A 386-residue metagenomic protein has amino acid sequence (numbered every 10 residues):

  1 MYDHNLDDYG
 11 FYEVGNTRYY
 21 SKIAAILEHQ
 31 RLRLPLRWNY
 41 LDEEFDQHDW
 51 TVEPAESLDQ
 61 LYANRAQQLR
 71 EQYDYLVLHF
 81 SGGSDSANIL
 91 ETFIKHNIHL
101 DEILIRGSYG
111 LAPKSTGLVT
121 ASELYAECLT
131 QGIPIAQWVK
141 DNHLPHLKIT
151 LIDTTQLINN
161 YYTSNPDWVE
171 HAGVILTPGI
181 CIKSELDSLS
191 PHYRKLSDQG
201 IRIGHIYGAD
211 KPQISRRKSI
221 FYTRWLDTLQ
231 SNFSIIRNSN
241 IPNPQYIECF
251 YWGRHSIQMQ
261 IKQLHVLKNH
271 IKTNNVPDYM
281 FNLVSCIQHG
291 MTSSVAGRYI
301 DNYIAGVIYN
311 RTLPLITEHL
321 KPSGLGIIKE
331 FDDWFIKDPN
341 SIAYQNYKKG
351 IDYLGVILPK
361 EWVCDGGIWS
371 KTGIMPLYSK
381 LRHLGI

Functional and structural regions predicted by a protein language model:
M1-L76, T92, I98-I386: Nucleotide-activated chemistry modules centered on ATP-dependent adenylation/adenylyltransferase
N88-I89: Hydrophobic positions on the alpha1 helix immediately C-terminal to the Walker A/P-loop
